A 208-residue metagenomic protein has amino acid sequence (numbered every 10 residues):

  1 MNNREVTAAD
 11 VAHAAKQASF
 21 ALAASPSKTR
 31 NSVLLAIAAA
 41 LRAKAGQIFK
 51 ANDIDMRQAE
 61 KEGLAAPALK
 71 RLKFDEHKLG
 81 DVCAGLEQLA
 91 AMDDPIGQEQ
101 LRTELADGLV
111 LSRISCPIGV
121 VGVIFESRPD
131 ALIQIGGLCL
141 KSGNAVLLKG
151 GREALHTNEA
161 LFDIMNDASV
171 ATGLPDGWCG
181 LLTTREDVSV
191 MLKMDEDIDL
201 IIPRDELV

Functional and structural regions predicted by a protein language model:
M1-V110: N-terminal Rossmann-like NAD(P)+-binding subdomain of aldehyde/semialdehyde dehydrogenases
A91, Q100-V208: Rossmann-like NAD(P) dinucleotide-binding subdomain of oxidoreductase/dehydrogenase enzymes
